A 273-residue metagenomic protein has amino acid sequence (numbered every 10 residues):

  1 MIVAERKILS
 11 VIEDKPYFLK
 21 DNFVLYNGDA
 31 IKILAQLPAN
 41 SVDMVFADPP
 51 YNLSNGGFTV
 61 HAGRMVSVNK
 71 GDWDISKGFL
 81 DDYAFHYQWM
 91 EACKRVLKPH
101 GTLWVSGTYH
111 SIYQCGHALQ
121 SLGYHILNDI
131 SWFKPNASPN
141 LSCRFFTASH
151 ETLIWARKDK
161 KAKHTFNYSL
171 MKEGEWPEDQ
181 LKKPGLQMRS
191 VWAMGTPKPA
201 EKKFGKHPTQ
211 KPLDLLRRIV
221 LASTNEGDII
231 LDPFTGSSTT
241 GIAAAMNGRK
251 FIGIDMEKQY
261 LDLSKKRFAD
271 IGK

Functional and structural regions predicted by a protein language model:
M1-A4, S10-L263, K273: Core catalytic lobe of class I
K266: Acidic/aromatic/glycine-rich contiguous surface patches that form carbohydrate-binding/processing clefts and analogous
